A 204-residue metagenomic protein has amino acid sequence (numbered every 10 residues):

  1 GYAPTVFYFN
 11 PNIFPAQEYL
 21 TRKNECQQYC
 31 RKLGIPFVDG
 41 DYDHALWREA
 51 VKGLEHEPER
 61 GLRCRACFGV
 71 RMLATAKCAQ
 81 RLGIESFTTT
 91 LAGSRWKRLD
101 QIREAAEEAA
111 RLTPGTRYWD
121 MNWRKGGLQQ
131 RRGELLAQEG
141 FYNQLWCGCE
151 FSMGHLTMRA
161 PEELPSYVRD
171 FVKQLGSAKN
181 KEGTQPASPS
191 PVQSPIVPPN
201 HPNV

Functional and structural regions predicted by a protein language model:
G1-V192, I196-V204: Nucleotide-activated chemistry modules centered on ATP-dependent adenylation/adenylyltransferase
